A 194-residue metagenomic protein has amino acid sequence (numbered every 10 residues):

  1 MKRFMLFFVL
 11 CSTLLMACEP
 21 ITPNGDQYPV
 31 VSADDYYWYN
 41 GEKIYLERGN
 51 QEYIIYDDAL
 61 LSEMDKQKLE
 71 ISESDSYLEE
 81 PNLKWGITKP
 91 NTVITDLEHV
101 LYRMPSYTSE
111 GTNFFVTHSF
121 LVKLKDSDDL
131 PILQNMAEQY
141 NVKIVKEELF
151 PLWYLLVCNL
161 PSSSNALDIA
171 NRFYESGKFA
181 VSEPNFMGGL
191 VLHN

Functional and structural regions predicted by a protein language model:
M1: Long, structured stretches of catalytic cores involved in phosphate-ester chemistry, encompassing
F4-L14: Sec-dependent N-terminal signal peptides
C18-N194: Primarily auto-inhibitory N-terminal propeptides
